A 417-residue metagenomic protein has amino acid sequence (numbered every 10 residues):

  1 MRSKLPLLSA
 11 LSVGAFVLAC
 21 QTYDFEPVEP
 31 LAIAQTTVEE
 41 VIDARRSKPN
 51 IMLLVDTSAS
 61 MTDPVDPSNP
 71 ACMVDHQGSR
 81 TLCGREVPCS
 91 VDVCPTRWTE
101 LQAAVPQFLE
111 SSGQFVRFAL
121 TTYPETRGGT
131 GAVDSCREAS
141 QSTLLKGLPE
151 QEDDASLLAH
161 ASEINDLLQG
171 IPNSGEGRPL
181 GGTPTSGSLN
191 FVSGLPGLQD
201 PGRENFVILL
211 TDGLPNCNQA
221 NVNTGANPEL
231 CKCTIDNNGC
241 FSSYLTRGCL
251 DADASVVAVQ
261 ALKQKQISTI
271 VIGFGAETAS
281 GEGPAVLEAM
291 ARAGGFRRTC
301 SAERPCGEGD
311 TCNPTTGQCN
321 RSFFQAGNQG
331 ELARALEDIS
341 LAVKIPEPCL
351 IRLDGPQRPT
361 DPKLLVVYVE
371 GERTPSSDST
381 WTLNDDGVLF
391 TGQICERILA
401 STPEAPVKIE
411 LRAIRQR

Functional and structural regions predicted by a protein language model:
M1-L18: Sec-dependent bacterial lipoprotein signal peptides
C20-R417: P/S/T/G-enriched low-complexity
